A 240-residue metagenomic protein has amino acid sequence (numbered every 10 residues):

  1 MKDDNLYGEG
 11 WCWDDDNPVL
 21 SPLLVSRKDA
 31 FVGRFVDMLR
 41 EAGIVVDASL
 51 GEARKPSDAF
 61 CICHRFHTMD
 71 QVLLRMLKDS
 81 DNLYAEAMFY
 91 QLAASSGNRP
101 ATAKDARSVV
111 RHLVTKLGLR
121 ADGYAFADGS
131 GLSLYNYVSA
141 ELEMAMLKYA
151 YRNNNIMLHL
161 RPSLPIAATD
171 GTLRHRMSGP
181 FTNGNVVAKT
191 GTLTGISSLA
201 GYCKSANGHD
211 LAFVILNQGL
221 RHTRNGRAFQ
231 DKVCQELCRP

Functional and structural regions predicted by a protein language model:
M1-N154, L158: A small/polar active-site loop signature that marks catalytic segments
F89-P240: Small-residue-rich helix-loop
